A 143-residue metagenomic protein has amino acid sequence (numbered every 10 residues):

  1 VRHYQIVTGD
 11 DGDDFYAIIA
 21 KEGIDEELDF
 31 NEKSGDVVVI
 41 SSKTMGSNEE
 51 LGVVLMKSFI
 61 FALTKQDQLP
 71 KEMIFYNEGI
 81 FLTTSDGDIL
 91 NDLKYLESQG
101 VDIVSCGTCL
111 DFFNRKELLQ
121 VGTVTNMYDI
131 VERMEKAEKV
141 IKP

Functional and structural regions predicted by a protein language model:
R2-V38: SAM-dependent methyltransferases
G9-D11, K43-T44, E78-G79, T108-D111: Short, ordered loop/turn segments at secondary-structure junctions
E27-G87: Conserved mixed alpha/beta catalytic, RNA-binding, or beta-rich assembly cores of soluble enzyme, regulatory
I60, L90-K94, V131: Short amphipathic alpha-helical segments and helix-helix/interface helices
M73, D102-I103, K139-I141: Short, well-ordered beta-strand core segments
I89-F113: A glycine-rich helix N-cap at a beta->alpha junction
V124-M127, E132-K142: C-terminal binding/interaction regions
